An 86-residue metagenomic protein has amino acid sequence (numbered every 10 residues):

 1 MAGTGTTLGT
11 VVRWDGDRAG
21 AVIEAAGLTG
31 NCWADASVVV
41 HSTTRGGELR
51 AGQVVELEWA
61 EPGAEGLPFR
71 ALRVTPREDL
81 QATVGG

Functional and structural regions predicted by a protein language model:
A2-D17: Structural detector for short beta-strands of small beta-barrel domains
T10, E56-E58, R70: Residues located in well-ordered beta-strands
R13, A25, R73-P76: A residue-level detector for short acidic-glycine micro-motifs
G16-D17, L28, A64: Short strand-connecting beta-turns/loops that link adjacent beta-strands
D17-I23: Short aromatic-glycine-enriched beta-strand elements
L28-V40: A short macromolecule-binding patch
H41-E56: Short nucleic-acid-contacting surface segments enriched for D/E, G, S/T with interspersed K/R
A60-G86: OB-fold/S1-family single-stranded nucleic acid-binding modules
